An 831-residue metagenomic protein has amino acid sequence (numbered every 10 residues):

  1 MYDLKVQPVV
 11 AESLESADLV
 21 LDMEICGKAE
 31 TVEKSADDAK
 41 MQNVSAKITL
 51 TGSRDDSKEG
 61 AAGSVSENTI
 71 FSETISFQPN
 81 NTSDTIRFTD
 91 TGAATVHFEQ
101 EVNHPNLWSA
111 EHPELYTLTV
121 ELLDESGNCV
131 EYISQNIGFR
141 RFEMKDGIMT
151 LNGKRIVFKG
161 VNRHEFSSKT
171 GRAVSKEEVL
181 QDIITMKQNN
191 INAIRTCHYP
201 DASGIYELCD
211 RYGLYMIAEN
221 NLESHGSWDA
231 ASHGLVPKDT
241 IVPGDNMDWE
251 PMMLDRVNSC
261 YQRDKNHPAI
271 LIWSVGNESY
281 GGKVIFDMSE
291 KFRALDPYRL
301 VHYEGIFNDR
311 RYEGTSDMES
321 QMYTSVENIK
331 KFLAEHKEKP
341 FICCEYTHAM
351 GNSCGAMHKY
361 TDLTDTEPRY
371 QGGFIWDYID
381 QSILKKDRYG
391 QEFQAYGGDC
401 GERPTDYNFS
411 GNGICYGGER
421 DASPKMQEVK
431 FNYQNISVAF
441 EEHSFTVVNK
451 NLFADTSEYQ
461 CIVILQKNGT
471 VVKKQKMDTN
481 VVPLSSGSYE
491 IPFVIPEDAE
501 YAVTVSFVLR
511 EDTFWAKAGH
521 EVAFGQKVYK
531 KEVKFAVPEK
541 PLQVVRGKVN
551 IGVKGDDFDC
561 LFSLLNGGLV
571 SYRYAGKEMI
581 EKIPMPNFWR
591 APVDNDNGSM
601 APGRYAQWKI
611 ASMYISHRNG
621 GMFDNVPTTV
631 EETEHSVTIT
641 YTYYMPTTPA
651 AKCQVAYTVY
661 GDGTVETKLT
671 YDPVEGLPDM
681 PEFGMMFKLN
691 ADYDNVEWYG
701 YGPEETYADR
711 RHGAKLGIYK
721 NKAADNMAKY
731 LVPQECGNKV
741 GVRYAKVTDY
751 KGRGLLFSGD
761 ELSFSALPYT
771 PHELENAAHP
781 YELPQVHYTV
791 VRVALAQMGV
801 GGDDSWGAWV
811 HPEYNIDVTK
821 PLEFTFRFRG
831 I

Functional and structural regions predicted by a protein language model:
M1-S203, L208, Y212-M216, R256 (+5 more regions): Secreted/periplasmic carbohydrate-active enzymes, especially glycoside hydrolases
I183-M186, A193-G418: Substrate-binding/catalytic cleft of secreted carbohydrate-active enzymes, primarily glycoside hydrolases
